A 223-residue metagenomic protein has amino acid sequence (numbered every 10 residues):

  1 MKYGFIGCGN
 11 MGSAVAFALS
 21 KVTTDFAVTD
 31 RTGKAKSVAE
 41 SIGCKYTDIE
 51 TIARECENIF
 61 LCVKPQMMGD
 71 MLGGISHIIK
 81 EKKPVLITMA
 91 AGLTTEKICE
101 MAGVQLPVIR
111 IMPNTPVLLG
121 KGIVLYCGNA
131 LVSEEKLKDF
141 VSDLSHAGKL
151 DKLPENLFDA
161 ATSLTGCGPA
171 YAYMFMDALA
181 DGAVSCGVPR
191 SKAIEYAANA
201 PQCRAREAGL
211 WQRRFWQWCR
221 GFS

Functional and structural regions predicted by a protein language model:
M1, T24, C44, P84 (+2 more regions): A structural micro-motif
M1-R54, N58, K121-G122, V184-C186: NAD(P)+-binding Rossmann beta1-loop-alpha1 motif at the extreme N-terminus of oxidoreductases
V15-A16, I42, E50-Y126, A130: Rossmann-like NAD(P)(H) cofactor-binding subdomain of soluble oxidoreductases
A27-T29, T47, I87, I109-I111 (+1 more regions): Hydrophobic/aromatic beta-strand patches that form the interior of the parallel beta-sheet core in alpha/beta enzyme
T32, A91-L93, P113-V117, T165 (+2 more regions): Glycine-rich beta-alpha junction loops
K97-P107, I123-A161, Y173-Q212: Internal alpha-helical scaffold of NAD(P)-dependent oxidoreductase catalytic cores
G168: Aromatic-residue-lined binding/catalytic grooves and analogous aromatic/hydrophobic interfacial grooves in multimeric
A208-F222: Mobile late-domain/C-terminal helix-loop "cap" segments that border catalytic sites or the cytosolic face
